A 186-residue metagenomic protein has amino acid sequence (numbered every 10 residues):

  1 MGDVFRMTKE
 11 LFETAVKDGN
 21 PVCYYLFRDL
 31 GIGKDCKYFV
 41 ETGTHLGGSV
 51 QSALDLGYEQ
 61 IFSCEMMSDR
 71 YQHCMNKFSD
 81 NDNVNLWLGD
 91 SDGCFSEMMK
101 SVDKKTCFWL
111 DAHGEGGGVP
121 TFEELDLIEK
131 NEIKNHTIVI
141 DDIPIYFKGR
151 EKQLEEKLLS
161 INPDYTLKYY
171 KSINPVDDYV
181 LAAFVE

Functional and structural regions predicted by a protein language model:
M1-F108, A112-E186: A short alpha-helical cap/connector motif
